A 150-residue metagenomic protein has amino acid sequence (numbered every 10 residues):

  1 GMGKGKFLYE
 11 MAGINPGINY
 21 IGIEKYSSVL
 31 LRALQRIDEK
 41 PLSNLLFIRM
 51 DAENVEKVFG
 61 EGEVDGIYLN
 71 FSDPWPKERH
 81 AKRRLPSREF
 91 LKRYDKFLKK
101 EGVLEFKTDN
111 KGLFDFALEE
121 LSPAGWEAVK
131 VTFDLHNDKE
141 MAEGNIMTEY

Functional and structural regions predicted by a protein language model:
G1-K4: Class I SAM-dependent methyltransferase "Motif I" SAM/SAH-binding loop
N19-I21: Short beta-strand element of Class I
Y26: Conserved SAM/SAH-binding beta-strand->alpha-helix loop
L34-E61: S-adenosyl-L-methionine
P86-K100: A short glycine-rich, Lys/Arg-flanked "PGG" loop and its adjoining helix->strand segment in the class I
E101-T108: Conserved beta-strand signature within the Rossmann-like core of class I S-adenosyl-L-methionine
E119, A124-Y150: Class I S-adenosyl-L-methionine
